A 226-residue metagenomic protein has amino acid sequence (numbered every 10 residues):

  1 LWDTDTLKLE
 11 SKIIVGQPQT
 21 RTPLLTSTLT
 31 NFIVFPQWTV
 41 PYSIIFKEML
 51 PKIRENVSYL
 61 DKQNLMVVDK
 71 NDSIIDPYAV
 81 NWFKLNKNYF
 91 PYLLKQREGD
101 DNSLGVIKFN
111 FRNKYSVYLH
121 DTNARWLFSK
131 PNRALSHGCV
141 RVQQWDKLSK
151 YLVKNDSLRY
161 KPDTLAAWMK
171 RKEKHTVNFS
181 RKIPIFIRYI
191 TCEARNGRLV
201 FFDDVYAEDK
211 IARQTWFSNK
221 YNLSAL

Functional and structural regions predicted by a protein language model:
L1-L226: Well-ordered beta-sheet/strand-loop patches within structured domains
